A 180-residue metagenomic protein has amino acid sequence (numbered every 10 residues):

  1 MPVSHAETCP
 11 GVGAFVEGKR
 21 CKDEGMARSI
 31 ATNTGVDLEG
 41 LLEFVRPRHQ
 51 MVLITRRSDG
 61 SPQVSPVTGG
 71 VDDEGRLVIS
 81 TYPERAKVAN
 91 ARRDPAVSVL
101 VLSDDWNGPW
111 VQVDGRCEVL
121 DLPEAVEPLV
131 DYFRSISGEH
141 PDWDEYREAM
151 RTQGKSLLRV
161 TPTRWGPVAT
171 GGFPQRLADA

Functional and structural regions predicted by a protein language model:
M1-P10: Extreme N-terminal basic, low-complexity initiation segments that serve as generic localization/processing leaders
C9, F15-V36, P109-A180: Charged, gly/pro-rich active-site loop segments
A27-V52: Short, basic/aromatic recognition patches
V45-R46, R92-R93, R151: Alpha-helix boundary recognition
R48-P83, A89-A91, V97-V101, W110-V113: Short beta-strand segments
H49-Q50, A96, P141, W165: Generic structural signal for secondary-structure transition and capping sites
T55-R57, L102-D104, E139-R147: A short, aromatic/hydrophobic, helix- or strand-capping loop or linear motif that either lines the entrance/gate
R85-K87, W106, P174-Q175: Short, surface-exposed beta-strand-loop junctions and turns on beta-sheet-rich folds
